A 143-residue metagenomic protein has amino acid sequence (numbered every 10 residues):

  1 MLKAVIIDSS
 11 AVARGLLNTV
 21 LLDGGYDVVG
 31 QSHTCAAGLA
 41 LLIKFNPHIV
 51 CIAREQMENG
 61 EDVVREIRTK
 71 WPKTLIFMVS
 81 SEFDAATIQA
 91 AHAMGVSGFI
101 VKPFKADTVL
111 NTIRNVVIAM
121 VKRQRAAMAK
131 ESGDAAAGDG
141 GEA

Functional and structural regions predicted by a protein language model:
A11-G30: Two-component/phosphorelay signaling modules centered on CheY-like receiver
H33-I49: Acidic, metal-coordinating helix/loop segments flanking the phosphotransfer/catalytic sites of two-component signaling
I43-F45, I67-K73, M94: Conserved phosphotransfer cores of two-component systems
H48-R65: Conserved phosphotransfer microenvironments
D62, F83-G98: Alpha4 helix (beta4-alpha4-beta5 surface) of REC/receiver domains from two-component response regulators
A86, F104-I113: C-terminal output helix
I118-A143: CheY-like receiver
